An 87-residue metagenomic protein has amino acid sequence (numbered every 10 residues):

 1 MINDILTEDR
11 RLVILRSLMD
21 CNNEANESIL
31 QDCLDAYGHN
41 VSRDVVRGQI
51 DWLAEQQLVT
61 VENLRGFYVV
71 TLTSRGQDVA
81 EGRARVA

Functional and structural regions predicted by a protein language model:
M1-E24, N40-S42: Short alpha-helical segments that sit at the start of domains
E24-L34: Short acidic, hydrophobic short linear motifs in intrinsically disordered regions
D32, G48, D78: DNA-binding alpha-helical recognition surfaces that contact promoter or target DNA
L34-G38, Q57: Short amphipathic alpha-helical interaction patches enriched in hydrophobic/aromatic residues with interspersed Lys/Arg
N40-E55: Short amphipathic alpha-helical interaction segments
A54-L64: A short, conserved structural fragment
G66-L72: Minor-groove-contacting beta-hairpin "wing" of winged helix-turn-helix DNA-binding domains
R75-A87: Short, amphipathic alpha-helical interaction segments positioned at domain boundaries
